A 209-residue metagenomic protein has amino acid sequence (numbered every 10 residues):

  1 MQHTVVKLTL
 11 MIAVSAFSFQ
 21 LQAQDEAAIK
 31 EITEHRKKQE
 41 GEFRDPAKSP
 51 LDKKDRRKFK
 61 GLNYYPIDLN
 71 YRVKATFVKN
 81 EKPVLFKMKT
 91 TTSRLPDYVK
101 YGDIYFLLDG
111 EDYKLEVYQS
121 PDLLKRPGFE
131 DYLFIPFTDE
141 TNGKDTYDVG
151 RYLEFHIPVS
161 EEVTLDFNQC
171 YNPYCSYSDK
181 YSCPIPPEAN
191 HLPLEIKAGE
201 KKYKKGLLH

Functional and structural regions predicted by a protein language model:
M1-A27: Bacterial Sec-dependent N-terminal signal peptides
D25-K82: Start-of-domain marker
E26-I29, Y171-H209: Extended, aromatic/histidine-rich regions of cofactor-dependent oxidoreductases associated with respiratory
R57, D97-V99, T146-D148, S176 (+1 more regions): Short solvent-exposed loop/turn micro-motifs enriched in small/polar/acidic residues
Y71, P83-T90, P158, G206-H209: Terminal leader/tail segments of proteins
F77, V117-P121, D139-T141, F167-Y171 (+1 more regions): A mature extracytoplasmic/lumenal domain signature
E81-D148: Mid-length scaffold segments of soluble, non-membrane domains
F134-Y171: Acidic, glycine-rich flexible loop segments
